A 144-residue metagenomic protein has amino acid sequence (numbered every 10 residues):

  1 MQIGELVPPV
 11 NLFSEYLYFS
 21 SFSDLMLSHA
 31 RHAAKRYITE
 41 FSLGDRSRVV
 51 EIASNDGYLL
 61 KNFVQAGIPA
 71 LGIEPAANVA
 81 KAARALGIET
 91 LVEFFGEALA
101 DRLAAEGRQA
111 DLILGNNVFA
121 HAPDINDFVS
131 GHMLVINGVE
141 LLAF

Functional and structural regions predicted by a protein language model:
M1-N78, A82: Extended interfacial segments that mediate partner engagement and assembly in macromolecular machines
A34-T39, A100, A104, M133: Generic structural signal for well-ordered alpha-helical scaffold segments
L43-G44, A105-R108: Glycine-rich phosphate-binding loop signature in dinucleotide/nucleotide-binding domains
P69-I73, E89, G107-Q109, P123 (+1 more regions): ATP-dependent adenylate-handling active sites, centered on carboxylate activation for C-N bond formation
G87-R102: Conserved SAM-binding strand-loop segment of SAM-dependent methyltransferases
D111-L114: A conserved beta-strand element that flanks and buttresses the S-adenosyl-L-methionine
N116-V118: Short catalytic micro-motifs in class I SAM-dependent methyltransferases
N126-A143: A short glycine-rich, Lys/Arg-flanked "PGG" loop and its adjoining helix->strand segment in the class I
